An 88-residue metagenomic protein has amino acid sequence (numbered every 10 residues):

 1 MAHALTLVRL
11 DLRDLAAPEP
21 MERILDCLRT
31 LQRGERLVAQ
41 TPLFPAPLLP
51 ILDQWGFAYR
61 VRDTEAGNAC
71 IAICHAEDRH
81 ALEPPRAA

Functional and structural regions predicted by a protein language model:
A2-L10, D14-D26, Q32-A88: Positively charged, polar, low-complexity stretches
